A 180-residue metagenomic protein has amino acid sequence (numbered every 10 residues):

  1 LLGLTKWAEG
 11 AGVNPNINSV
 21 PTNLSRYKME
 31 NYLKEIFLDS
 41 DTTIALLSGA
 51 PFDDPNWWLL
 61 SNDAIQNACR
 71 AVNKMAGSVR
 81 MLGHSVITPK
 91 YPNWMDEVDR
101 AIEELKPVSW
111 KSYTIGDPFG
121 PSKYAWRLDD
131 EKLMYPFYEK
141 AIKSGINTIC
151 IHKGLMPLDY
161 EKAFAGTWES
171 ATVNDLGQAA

Functional and structural regions predicted by a protein language model:
L1-A180: Helix-coil boundary/capping segments in enzymes
